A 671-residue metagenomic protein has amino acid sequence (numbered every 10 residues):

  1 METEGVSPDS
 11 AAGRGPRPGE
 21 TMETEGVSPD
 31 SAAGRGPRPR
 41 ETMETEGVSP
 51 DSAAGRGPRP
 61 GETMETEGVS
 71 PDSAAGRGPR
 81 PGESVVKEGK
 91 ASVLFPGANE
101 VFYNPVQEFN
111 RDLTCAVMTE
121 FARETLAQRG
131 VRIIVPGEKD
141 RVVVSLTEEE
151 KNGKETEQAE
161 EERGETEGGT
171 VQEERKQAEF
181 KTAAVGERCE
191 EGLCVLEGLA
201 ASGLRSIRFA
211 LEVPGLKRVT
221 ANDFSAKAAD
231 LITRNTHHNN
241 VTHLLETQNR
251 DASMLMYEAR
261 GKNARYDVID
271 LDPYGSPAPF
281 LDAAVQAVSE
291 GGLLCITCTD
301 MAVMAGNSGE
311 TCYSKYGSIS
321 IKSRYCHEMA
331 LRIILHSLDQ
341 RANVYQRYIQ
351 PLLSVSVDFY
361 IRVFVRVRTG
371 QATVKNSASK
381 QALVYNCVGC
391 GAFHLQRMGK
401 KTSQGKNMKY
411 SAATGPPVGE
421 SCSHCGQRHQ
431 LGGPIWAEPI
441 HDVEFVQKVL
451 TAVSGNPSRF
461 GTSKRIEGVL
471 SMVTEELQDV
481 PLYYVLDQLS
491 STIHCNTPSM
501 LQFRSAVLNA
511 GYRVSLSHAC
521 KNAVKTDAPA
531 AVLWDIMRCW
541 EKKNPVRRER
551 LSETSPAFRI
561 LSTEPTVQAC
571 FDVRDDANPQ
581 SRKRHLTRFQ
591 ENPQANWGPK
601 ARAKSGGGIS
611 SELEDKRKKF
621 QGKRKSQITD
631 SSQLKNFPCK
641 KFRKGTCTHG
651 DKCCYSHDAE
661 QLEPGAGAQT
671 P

Functional and structural regions predicted by a protein language model:
M1-P671: SAM-dependent transferase fold signal centered on methyltransferase-like domains, encompassing both Class I
